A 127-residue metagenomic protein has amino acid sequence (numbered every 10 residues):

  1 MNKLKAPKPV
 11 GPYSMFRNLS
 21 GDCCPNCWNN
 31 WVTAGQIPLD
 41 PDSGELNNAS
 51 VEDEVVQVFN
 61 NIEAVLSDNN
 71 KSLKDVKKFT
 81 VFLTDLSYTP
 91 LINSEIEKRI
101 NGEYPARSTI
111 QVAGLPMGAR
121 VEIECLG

Functional and structural regions predicted by a protein language model:
M1-K77, L83-G127: N-terminal presequence-like segments and the immediate start of the first folded domain
